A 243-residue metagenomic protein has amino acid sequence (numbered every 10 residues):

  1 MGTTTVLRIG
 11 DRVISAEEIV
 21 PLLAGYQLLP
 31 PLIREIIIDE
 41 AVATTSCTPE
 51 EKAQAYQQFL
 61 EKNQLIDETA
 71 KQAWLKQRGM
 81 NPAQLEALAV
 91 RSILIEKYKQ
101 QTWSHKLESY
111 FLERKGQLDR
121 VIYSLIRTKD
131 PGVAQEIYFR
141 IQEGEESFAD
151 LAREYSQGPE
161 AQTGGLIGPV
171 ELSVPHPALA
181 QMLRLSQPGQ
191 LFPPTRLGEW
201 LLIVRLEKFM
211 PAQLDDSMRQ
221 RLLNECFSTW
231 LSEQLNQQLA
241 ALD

Functional and structural regions predicted by a protein language model:
G2-D243: Peptidyl-prolyl cis-trans isomerase
